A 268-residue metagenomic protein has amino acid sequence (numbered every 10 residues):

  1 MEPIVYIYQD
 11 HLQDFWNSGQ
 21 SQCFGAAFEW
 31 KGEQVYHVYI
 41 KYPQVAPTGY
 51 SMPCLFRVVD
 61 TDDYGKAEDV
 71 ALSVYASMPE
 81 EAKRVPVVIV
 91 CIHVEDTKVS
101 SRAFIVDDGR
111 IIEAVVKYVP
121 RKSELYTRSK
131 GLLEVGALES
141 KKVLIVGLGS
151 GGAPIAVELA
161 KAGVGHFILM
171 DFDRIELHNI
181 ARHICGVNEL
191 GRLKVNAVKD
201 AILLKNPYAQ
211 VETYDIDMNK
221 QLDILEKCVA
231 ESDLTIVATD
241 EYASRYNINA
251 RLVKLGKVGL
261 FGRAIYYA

Functional and structural regions predicted by a protein language model:
M1-K141: Glycine/serine-rich phosphate-binding loop and adjoining beta1-alpha1 elements at the start of nucleotide-handling
Y75, K199, L225-E226, I248-V253: Short amphipathic alpha-helical segments and helix-helix/interface helices
V88-V90, L144, I168-M170, Y214 (+2 more regions): Hydrophobic/aromatic beta-strand patches that form the interior of the parallel beta-sheet core in alpha/beta enzyme
G131-E176: Glycine-rich adenosine-cofactor-binding loop
A156-E158, A181-R182, N247-A250: Short amphipathic alpha-helical segments
F172-P207: Glycine-rich phosphate-binding loop and adjoining beta1-alpha1-beta2 segment of Rossmann-like nucleotide-binding folds
K199-L234, T239-Y242: A structured beta-alpha segment of the ubiquitous adenosine-cofactor-binding alpha/beta core
L234-A268: ADP-ribose/adenylate-binding Rossmann-like module
